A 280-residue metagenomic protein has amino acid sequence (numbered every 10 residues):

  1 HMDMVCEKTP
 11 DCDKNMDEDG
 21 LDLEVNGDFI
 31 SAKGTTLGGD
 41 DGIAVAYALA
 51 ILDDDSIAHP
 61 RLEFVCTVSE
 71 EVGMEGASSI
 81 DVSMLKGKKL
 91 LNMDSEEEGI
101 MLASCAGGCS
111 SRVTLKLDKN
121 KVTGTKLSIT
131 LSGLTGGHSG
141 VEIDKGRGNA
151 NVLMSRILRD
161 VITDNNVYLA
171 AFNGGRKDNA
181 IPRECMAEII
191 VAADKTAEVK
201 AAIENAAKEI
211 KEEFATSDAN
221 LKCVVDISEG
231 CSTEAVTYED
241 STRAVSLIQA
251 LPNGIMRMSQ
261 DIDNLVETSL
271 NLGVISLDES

Functional and structural regions predicted by a protein language model:
M2-V72, A77-S79, G87-K88, C109-S110 (+6 more regions): Active-site metal-coordination/substrate-binding segment of hydrolases, especially metallo-dependent peptidases
V25-N26, A193, E229, L277-E279: Short acidic-glycine loop/turn motifs at beta-strand connectors
T35-G39, V141-K145, R176: Alpha-helix capping and helix-loop boundary segments enriched in small/acidic/polar residues
P60-A150, L158, I162: Fold-level recognition of mixed alpha/beta catalytic cores in primary-metabolism enzymes, strongest
N120-G124, I143-N173, A193-S269: Acidic-enriched catalytic cores of C-N bond-cleaving enzymes acting on peptides and small amides
L131, I189-A193: Short beta-strand-to-loop capping motifs
G140-V141, N173-E184: A structural signal for small-residue-enriched, beta-sheet-centric alpha/beta enzyme cores and oligomeric scaffold folds
L272: Non-catalytic, usually N-terminal nucleic-acid engagement modules in DNA/RNA processing proteins
